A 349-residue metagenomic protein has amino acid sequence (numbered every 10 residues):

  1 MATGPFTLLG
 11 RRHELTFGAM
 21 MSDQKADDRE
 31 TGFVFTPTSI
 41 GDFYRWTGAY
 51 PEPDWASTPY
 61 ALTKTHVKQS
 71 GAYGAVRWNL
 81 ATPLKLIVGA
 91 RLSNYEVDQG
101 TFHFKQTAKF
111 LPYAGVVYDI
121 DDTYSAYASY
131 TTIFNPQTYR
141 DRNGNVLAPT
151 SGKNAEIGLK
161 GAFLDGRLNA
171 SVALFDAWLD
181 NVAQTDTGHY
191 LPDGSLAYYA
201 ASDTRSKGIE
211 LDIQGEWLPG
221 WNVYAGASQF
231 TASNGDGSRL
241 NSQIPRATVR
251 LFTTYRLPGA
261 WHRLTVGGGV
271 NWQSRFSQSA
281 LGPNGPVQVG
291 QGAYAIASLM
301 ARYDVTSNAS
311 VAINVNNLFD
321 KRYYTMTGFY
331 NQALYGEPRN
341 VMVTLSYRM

Functional and structural regions predicted by a protein language model:
M1-G100: Face-selective signature of the C-terminal outer-membrane beta-barrel domain
M1-P5, V67-G100, K109-N135, I213-A227: Surface-exposed extracellular loop regions of Gram-negative outer-membrane beta-barrel proteins
A2-G4, A72-W78, A114-Y118, I157-G161 (+6 more regions): Residues on the lipid-exposed face of transmembrane beta-strands in outer-membrane beta-barrel proteins
G10, P83-L86, D122-A126, D165-A170 (+4 more regions): Repeated loop/turn-to-beta-strand initiation elements of outer-membrane beta-barrel proteins
L15, S242-M349: Conserved C-terminal beta-signal and adjacent last beta-strands/turns of outer-membrane beta-barrel proteins
A19-D27, L92-E96, Y130-P136, F163 (+7 more regions): Transmembrane beta-strands of outer-membrane beta-barrel pores
A81-P83, D176, Y199-L281, F319 (+1 more regions): Gram-negative outer-membrane beta-barrel transporters
A126, T150-E216, S228: Membrane-embedded beta-barrel scaffold of Gram-negative outer-membrane proteins
